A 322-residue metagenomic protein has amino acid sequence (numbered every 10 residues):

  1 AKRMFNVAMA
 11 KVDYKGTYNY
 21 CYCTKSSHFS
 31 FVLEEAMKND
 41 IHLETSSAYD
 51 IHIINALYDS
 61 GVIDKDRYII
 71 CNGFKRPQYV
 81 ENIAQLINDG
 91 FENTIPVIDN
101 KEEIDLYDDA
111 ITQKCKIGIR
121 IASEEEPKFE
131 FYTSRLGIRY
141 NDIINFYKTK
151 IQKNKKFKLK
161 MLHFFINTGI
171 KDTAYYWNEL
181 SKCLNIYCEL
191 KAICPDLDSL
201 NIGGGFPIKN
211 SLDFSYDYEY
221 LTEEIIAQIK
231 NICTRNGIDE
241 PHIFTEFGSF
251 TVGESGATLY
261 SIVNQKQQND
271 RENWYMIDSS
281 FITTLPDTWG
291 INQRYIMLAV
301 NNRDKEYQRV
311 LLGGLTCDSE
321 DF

Functional and structural regions predicted by a protein language model:
A1-R3, V12-K15: Low-complexity, highly charged intrinsically disordered N-terminal segments that act as targeting/localization
D13-G16, I193-S199, R235-F244: Flexible, glycine/charged-enriched surface loops at secondary-structure junctions
N19-S199, I208: Active-site-proximal beta-alpha core segment in soluble small-molecule metabolic enzymes
F31-V32, I53-I54, L106, N210 (+3 more regions): Short helix/loop capping segments that flank catalytic or ligand/cofactor-binding pockets
N167, L200-K209, T245-F250: Glycine-rich beta-strand-to-loop/alpha-helix junction loops that act as flexible
D172-N178, K209-L221, V252-N264: Short glycine/threonine-rich loop-to-helix capping motif typified by GTGT followed within a few residues by an Asp-Pro
C183, L221-I232: Alpha-helix-loop-beta-strand connector modules within alpha/beta enzyme cores
E224, T234, I238-F322: Charged (often Lys/Glu-rich) extended helix/loop segments that serve as interaction or gating elements
